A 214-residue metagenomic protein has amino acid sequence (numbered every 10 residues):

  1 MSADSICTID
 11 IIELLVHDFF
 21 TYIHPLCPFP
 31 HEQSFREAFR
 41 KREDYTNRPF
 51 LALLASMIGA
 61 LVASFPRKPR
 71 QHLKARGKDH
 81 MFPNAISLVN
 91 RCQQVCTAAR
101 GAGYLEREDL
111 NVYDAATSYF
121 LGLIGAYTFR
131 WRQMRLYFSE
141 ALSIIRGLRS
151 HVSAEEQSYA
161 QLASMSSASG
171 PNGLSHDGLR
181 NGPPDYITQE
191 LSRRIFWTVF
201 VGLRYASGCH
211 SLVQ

Functional and structural regions predicted by a protein language model:
M1-I23: Intrinsic, low-complexity transcriptional activation domains
D18, Y22-Q214: Acidic, Ser/Thr-rich, low-complexity intrinsically disordered regions in fungal proteins
